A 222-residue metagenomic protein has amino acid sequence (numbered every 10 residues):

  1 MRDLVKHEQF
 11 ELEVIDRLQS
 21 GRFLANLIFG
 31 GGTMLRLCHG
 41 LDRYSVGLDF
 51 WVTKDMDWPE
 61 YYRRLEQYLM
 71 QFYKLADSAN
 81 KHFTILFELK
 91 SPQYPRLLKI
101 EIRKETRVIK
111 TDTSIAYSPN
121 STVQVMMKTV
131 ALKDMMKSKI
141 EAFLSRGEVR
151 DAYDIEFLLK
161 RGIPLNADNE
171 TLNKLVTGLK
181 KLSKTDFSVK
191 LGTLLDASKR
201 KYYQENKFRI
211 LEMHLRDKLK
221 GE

Functional and structural regions predicted by a protein language model:
M1-L27, C38-G40, T53-E222: Structured mid-to-C-terminal alpha-helical surface segments
F29-T33: Glycine-rich beta-strand-to-loop/alpha-helix junction loops that act as flexible
